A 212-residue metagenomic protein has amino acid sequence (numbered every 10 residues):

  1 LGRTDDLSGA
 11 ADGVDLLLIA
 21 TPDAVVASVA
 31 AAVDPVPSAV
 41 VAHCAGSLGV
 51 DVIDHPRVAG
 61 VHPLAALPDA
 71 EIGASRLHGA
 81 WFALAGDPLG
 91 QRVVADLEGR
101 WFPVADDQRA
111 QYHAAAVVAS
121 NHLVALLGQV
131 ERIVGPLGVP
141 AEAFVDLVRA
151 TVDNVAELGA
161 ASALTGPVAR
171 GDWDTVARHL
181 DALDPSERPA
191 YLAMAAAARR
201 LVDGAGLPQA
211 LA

Functional and structural regions predicted by a protein language model:
G2-L7, F102-A105: Short acidic-hydrophobic, aromatic-tinged amphipathic segments that line or gate anion-handling sites
T4-G73: Rossmann-like NAD(P)(H) cofactor-binding subdomain of soluble oxidoreductases
D23, G46, D87-P88, W173: Alpha-helix N-cap/helix-start capping motif
A27-A31, Q91-R92, A177: Alpha-helical elements of the RecA-like P-loop NTPase motor core of helicases
I72-E157: Internal alpha-helical scaffold of NAD(P)-dependent oxidoreductase catalytic cores
E142-A212: NAD(P)-dependent Rossmann-like dehydrogenase/reductase catalytic/cofactor-binding core
